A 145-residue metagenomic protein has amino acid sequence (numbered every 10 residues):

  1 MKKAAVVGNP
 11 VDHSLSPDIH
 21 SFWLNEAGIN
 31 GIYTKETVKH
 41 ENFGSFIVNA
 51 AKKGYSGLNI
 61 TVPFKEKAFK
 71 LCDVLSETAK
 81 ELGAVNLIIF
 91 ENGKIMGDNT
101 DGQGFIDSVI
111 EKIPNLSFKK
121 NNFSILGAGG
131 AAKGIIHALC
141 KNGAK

Functional and structural regions predicted by a protein language model:
K2, G31, N121, A144-K145: A structural micro-motif
K2-P114: Phosphate/diphosphate ligand-binding glycine-rich loop within oxidoreductases
G8, G97-G102, V109, K119-A144: Glycine-rich adenosine-cofactor-binding loop
